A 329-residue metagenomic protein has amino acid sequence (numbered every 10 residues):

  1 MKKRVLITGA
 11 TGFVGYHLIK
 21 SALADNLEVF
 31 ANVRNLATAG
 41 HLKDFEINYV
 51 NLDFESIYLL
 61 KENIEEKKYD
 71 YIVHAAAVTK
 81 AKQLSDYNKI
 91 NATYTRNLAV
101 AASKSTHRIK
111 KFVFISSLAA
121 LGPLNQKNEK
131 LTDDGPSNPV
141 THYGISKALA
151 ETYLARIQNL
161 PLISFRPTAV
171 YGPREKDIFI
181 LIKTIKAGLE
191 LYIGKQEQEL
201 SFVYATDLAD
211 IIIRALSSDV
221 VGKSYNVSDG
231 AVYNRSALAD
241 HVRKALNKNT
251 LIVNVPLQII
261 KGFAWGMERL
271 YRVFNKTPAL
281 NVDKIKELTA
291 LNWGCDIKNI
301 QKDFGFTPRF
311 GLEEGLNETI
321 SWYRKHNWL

Functional and structural regions predicted by a protein language model:
V5-D25: N-terminal Rossmann NAD(P)H-binding glycine-rich loop of SDR-like oxidoreductase domains
N48-T93, L121: NAD(P)H-binding glycine-rich loop region in Rossmannoid oxidoreductase-like domains and their noncatalytic homologs
R96-H142: Conserved Rossmann-fold NAD(P)-dependent oxidoreductase catalytic core, especially the SDR/UDP-sugar
N138-I163: Active-site Tyr-X1-5-Lys
I145, L149-A150, E175-I180, G194-L216 (+2 more regions): Substrate-positioning beta->alpha
A205, D240, F263-T307: Conserved C-terminal active-site "lid" loop/helix of NAD(P)H-dependent oxidoreductases that clamps the redox cofactor
A215-L280, E313, N317-E318: Mid/C-terminal beta-alpha module of Rossmann-like enzyme folds, strongest in SDR-family dehydrogenases/epimerases
C295-D303, T307-L329: Amphipathic terminal alpha-helices
